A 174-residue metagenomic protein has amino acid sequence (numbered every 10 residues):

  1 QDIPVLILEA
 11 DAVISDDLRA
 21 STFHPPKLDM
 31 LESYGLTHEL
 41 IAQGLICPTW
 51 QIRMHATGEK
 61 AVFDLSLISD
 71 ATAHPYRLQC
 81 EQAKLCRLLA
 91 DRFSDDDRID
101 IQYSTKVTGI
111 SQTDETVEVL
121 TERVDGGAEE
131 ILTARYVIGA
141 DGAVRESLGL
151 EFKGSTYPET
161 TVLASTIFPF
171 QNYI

Functional and structural regions predicted by a protein language model:
Q1-A20: Glycine-rich FAD pyrophosphate-binding loop
D16-S94, S111: Active-site-adjacent segment of FAD-dependent monooxygenases/related oxidoreductases
I41, D100-Q102, K153: General small-molecule cofactor/ligand-binding pocket signal
I52-A56, T121-G126: Short acidic, glycine-rich loop/turn motifs
D91, Y136, A140-I174: Conserved FAD-binding catalytic core of PHBH/FMO-like flavoproteins
Y103-E118: A conserved short coil-to-beta-strand element within the FAD-binding core of flavoproteins
D125-Y136, A140: Core beta-strand elements of the Rossmann-like FAD/NAD(P) dinucleotide-binding domain in flavoenzyme oxidoreductases
